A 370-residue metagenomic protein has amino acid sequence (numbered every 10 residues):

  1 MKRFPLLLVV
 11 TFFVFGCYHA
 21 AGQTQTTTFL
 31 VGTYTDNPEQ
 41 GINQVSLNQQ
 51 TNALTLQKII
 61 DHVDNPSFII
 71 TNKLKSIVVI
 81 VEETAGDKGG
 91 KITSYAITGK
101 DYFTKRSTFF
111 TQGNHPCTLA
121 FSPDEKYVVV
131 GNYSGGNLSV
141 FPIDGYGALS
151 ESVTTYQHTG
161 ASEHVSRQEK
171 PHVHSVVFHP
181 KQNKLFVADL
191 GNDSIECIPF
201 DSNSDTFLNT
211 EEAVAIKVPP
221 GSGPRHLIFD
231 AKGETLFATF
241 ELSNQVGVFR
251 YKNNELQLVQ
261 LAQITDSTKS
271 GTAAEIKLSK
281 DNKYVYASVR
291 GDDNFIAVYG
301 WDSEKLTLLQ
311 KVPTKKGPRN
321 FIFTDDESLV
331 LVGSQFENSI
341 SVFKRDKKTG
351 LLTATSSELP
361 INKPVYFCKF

Functional and structural regions predicted by a protein language model:
M1-T27: Bacterial Sec-dependent N-terminal signal peptides
Q23-Q49: An edge-strand/N-cap motif at the start of beta-rich repeat modules
T35-P38, E83-K88, S134-N137, N192-S194 (+3 more regions): Short glycine/acidic-enriched loop and turn motifs that connect beta-strands
P38, V63-L74, Q112-P123, Y127 (+5 more regions): Beta-rich, blade/repeat-based domains predominating in secreted/periplasmic proteins but also intracellular
S46-N52, Y95-Y102, F141-S150, I198-F207 (+3 more regions): Short loop/turn segments immediately following beta-strands, especially the blade-tip and inter-blade linker loops
T55-D61, T104-F110, G160-S166, E211-K217 (+3 more regions): A short beta-strand motif characteristic of beta-propeller blades
L56-E125: Blade-loop segments of beta-propeller domains
